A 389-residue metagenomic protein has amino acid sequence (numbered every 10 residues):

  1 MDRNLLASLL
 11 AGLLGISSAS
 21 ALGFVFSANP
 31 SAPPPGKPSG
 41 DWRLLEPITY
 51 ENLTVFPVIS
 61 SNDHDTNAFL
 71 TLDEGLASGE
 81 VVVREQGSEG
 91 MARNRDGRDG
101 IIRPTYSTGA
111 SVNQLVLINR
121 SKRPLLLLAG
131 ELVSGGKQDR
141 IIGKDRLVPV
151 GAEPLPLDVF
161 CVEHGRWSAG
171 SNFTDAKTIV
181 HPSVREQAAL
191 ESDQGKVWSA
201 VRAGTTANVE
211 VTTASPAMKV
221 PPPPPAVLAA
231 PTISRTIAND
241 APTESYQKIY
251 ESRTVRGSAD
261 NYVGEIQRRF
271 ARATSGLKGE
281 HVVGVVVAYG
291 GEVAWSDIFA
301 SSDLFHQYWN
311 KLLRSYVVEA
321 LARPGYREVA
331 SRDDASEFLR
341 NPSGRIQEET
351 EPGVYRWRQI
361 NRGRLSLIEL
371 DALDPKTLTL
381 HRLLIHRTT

Functional and structural regions predicted by a protein language model:
S8-S20: Bacterial N-terminal signal peptides
L22-A110, P156-V162, R166-G170: N-terminal, Lys/Arg-enriched amphipathic/low-complexity engagement segments that precede the first folded domain
D41, I48, V162-G276, V287: Terminal connector regions
L115-P124: Asparagine-centered strand-capping/turn motif at beta-strand->loop junctions
R123-E131: Short, hydrophobic/aromatic beta-strand segments
G135-T178: Intrinsically disordered, low-complexity Pro/Gly/Ser/Thr-rich segments with frequent PxxP/GP/PP motifs and embedded
E244-A335: Flexible, glycine-rich surface segments
S302-D303, W309-T389: Conserved phosphate-interacting/catalytic interface
